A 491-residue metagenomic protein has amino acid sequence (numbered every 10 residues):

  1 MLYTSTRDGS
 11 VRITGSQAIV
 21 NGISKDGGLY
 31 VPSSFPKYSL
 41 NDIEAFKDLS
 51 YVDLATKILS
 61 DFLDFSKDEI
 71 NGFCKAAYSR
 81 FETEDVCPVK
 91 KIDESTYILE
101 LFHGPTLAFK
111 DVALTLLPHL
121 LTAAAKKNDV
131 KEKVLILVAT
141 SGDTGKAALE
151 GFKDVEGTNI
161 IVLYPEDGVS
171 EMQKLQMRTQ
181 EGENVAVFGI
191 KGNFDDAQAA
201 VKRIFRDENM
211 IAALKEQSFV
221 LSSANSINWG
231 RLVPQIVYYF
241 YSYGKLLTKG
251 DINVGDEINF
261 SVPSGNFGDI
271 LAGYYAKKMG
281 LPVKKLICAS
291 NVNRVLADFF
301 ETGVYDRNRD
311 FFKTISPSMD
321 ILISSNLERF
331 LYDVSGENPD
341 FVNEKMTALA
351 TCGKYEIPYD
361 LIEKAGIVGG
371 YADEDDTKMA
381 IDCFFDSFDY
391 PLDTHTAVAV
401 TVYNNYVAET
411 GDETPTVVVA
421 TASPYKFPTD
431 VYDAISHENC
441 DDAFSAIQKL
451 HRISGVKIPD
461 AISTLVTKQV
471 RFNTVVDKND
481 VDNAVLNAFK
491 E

Functional and structural regions predicted by a protein language model:
M1-E491: PLP-dependent amino-acid enzyme catalytic core
